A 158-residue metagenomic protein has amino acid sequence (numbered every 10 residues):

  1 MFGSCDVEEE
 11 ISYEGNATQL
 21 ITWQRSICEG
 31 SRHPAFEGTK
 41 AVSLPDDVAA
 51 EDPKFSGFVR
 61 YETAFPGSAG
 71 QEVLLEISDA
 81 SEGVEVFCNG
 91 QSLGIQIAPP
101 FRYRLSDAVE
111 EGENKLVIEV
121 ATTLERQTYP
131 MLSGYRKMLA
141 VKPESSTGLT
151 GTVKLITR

Functional and structural regions predicted by a protein language model:
M1-V59, V109-R158: An acidic-aromatic loop/edge-strand motif
S56-S68: Short, positively charged
Y61-T63, P99-Y103: Short strand-edge motifs at loop-to-beta-strand transitions and within beta-strands of extracellular beta-rich domains
F65-G67, Q71-N89, L116-V120: Aromatic-lined ligand-binding clefts that engage carbohydrates, nucleic acids, or primary amines
S68-A69, S78-D79, I97, D107-E111: A structural signal for short secondary-structure junctions
E72, P100-R102, E113: A generic structural signal for beta-strand entry/edge sites
N89, R104-S106: Helix N-cap / beta->alpha transition motif
L93-G94: Short hydrophobic beta-strand segments in globular cytosolic domains
